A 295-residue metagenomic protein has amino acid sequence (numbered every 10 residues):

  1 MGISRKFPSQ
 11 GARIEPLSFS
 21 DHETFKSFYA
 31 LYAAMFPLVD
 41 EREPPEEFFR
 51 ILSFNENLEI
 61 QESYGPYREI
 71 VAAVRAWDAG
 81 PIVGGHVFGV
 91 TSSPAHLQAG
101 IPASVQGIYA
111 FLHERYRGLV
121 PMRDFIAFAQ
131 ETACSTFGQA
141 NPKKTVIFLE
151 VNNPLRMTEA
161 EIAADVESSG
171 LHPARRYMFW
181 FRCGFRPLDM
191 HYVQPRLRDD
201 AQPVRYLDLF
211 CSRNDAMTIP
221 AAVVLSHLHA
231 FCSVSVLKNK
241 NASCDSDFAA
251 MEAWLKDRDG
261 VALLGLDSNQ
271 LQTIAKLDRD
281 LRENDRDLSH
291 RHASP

Functional and structural regions predicted by a protein language model:
M1-Y29, M35, V39, G138-P295: Terminal substrate-recognition subdomain of acyl/acetyltransferases
I3, P8-E15, Y67-A72, W77-H86 (+4 more regions): Generic structural motif recognizing short loop/turn segments at the entrances and edges of beta-strands
I3, Q10, F49-S53, N57 (+2 more regions): Short, surface-exposed, charged/polar-biased interaction segments
Y29-R115: A conserved beta-strand-loop-helix scaffold within acyl/acetyltransferase catalytic domains
I51-L58, G89-A95, A129-F137, V151-E159 (+1 more regions): Short regulatory "switch" loops immediately downstream of catalytic or recognition motifs within protein catalytic
V83, A127-Q130, Y177: Hydrophobic core segments within long, regular secondary-structure runs in both alpha- and beta-rich folds
S104-R123, H172-G184, D189: Internal, well-ordered interaction modules that form the hydrophobic cores of assembly/scaffold domains in eukaryotic
L112-K144: Conserved acetyl-CoA-binding loop-helix of GNAT-fold acetyltransferases
